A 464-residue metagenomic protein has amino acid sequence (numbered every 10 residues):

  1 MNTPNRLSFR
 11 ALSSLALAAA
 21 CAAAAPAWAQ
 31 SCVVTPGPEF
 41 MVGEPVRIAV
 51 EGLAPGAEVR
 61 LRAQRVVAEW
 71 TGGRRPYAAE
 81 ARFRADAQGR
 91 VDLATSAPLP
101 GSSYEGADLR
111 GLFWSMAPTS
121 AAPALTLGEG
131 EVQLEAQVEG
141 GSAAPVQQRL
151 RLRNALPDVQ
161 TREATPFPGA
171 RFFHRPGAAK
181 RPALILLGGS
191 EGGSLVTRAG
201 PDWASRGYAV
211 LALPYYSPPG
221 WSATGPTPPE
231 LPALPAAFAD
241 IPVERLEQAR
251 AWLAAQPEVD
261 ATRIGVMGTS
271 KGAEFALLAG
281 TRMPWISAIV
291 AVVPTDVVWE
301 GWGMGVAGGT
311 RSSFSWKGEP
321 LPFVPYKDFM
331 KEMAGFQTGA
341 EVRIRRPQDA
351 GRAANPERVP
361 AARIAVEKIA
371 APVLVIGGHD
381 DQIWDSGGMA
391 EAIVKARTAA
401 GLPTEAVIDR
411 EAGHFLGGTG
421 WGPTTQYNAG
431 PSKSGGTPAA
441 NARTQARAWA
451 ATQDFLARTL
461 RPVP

Functional and structural regions predicted by a protein language model:
V33-M41, V46, A54-A57, R74-E80 (+2 more regions): N-terminal cap/lid segment of alpha/beta-hydrolase-fold proteins
R110, M116-G140: Short, aromatic- and glycine-rich surface loops/edge beta-strands on solvent-exposed regions
F167-P168, A179-A254, W302-M304, G422-A439: Cap/lid segment of the alpha/beta-hydrolase catalytic domain
E191-T197, E247-P325, P347-V359, G388: Primarily recognizes the serine-hydrolase "nucleophile elbow" in alpha/beta-hydrolase and SGNH/GDSL folds
P294-A365, G417, P423-S432, A440-A448: The alpha/beta-hydrolase serine catalytic core
I369, V375-G377, D381: Short beta-strand/loop motif that positions the catalytic acidic residue of the alpha/beta-hydrolase fold
D380-W384, H414-F415: Acidic catalytic loop of the alpha/beta-hydrolase fold
G388-E391, A399-P464: C-terminal catalytic histidine-bearing segment of alpha/beta-hydrolase fold enzymes
